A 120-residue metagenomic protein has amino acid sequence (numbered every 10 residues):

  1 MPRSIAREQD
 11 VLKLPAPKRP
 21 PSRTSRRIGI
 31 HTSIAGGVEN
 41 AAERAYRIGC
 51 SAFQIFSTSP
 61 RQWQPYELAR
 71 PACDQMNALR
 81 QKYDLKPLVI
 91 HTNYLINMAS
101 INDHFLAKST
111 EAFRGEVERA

Functional and structural regions predicted by a protein language model:
M1-T92, I96, S100-E118: N-terminal pre-domain/capping segments
